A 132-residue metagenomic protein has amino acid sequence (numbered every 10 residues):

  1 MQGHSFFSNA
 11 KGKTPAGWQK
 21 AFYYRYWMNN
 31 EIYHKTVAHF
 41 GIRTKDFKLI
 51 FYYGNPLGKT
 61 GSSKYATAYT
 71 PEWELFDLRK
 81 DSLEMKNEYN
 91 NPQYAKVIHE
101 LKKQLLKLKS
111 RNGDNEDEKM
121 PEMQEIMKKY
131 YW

Functional and structural regions predicted by a protein language model:
M1-E74, M127-W132: C-terminal cap/loop subdomain of S1 sulfatases and analogous C-terminal strand-loop tails that border
Y53-G54, N87-Y89: Short clusters of small/polar residues that mark proteolytic maturation junctions
A68-T70, K80, E88-W132: Long, internal low-complexity/basic segments
